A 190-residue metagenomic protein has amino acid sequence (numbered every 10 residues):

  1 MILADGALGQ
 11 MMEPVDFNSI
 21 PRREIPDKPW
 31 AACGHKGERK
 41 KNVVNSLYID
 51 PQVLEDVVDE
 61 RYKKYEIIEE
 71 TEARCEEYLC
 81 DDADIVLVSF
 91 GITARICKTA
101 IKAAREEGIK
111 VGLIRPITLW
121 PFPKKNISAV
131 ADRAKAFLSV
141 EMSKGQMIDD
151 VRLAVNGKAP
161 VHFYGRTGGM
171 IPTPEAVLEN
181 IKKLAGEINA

Functional and structural regions predicted by a protein language model:
M1-A4, L113, S139-V140, F163: General beta-strand structural signal in soluble alpha/beta enzymes
M1-E77: Conformationally flexible catalytic loops at phosphate/diphosphate-handling active centers
A4-M11, G91-T93, K144, G168: Glycine-rich beta-alpha junction loops
M11-N18, T99, N126, D150-R152 (+1 more regions): Short acidic, glycine/serine/threonine-rich loops at helix termini
R74-K110, I114, W120-N126: Redox- and metal-dependent alpha/beta enzyme cores, enriched for Fe-S-associated oxidoreductases and cofactor-handling
E141-A190: Peripheral docking tails and interdomain loops at the edges of cofactor- or intermediate-handling domains
